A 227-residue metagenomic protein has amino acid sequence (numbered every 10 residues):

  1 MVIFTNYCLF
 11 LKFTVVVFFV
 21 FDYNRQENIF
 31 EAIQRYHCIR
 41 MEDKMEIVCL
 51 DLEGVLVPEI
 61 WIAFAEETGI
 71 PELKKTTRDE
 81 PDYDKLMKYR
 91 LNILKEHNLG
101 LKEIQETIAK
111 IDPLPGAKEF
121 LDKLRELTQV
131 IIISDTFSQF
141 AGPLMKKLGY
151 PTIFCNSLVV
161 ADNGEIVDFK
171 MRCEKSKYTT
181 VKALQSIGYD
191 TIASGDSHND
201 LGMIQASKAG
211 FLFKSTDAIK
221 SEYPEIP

Functional and structural regions predicted by a protein language model:
V20-D22: Short hydrophobic alpha-helical segments enriched in small aliphatic residues
E46-S157, A161-D162: Alpha-helical substrate-recognition element adjacent to the catalytic core
D122, K182, L201-G202: Alpha-helical segments flanking ligand/cofactor-binding loops in enzyme cores
V130-D135, Y189-P227: Acidic, Mg2+-coordinating phosphoryl-transfer loop and its flanking beta/alpha structural elements, shared across
Q139-T191: Substrate-recognition "cap/lid" segment bordering the active-site pocket of phosphatases
